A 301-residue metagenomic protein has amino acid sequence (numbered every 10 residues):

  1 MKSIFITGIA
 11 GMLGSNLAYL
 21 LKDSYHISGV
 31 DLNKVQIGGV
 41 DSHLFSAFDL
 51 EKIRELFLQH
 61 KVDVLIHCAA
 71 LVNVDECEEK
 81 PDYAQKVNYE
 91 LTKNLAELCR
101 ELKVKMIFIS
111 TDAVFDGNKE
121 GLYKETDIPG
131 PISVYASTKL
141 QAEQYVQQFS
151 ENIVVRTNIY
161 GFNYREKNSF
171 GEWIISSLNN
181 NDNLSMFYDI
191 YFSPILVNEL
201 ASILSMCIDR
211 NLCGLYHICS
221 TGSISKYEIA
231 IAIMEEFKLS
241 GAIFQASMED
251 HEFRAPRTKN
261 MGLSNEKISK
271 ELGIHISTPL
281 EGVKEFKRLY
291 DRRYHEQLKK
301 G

Functional and structural regions predicted by a protein language model:
K2-S24: N-terminal Rossmann NAD(P)H-binding glycine-rich loop of SDR-like oxidoreductase domains
F45-V87: NAD(P)H-binding glycine-rich loop region in Rossmannoid oxidoreductase-like domains and their noncatalytic homologs
E79-I107: NAD(P)-cofactor binding segment of oxidoreductase domains
K86, E90-N94, V114-V155, I159-F162: Catalytic helix-loop patch of NAD(P)-dependent Rossmann-fold dehydrogenases
Q144-F192, N198-E199, S205: NAD(P)-dependent short-chain dehydrogenase/reductase
Y164-R165, I190-N198, I218-E236, E285: Substrate-binding strand-loop-helix patch in Rossmann-like NAD(P)-dependent oxidoreductase/epimerase domains
I203, R210-F253, K259, Y294-K300: Mid/C-terminal beta-alpha module of Rossmann-like enzyme folds, strongest in SDR-family dehydrogenases/epimerases
P279-G301: Amphipathic terminal alpha-helices
